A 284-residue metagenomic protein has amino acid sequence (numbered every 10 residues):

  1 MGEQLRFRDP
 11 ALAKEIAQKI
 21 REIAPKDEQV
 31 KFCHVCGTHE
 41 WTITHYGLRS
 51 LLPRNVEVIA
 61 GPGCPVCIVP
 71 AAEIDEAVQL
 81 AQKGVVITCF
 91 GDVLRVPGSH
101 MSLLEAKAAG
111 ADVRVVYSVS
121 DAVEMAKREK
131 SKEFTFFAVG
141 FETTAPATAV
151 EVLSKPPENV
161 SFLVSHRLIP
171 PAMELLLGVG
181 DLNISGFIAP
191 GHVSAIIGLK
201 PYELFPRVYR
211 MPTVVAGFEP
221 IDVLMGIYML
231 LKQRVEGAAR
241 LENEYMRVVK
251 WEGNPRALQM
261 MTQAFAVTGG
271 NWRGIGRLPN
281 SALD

Functional and structural regions predicted by a protein language model:
M1-S131, A145, V152-P157, L163 (+3 more regions): Metallocofactor- and cofactor-centric catalytic cores in central/energy metabolism, strongly enriched
E73-E76, K127-E133, L175-D181, Y202-L204 (+1 more regions): Short, surface-exposed amphipathic charged segments that create phosphate/polyanion-binding patches used for binding
V116, F137-A138, A216-G217: Active-site-adjacent beta-strand anchor residues
F137, F141-P201: Phosphate/pyrophosphate-binding betaalpha-module
L163, D181-K250: A conserved active-site cap/scaffold subdomain adjacent to cofactor or substrate pockets
M225-D284: Internal helical hairpin/lid segments
